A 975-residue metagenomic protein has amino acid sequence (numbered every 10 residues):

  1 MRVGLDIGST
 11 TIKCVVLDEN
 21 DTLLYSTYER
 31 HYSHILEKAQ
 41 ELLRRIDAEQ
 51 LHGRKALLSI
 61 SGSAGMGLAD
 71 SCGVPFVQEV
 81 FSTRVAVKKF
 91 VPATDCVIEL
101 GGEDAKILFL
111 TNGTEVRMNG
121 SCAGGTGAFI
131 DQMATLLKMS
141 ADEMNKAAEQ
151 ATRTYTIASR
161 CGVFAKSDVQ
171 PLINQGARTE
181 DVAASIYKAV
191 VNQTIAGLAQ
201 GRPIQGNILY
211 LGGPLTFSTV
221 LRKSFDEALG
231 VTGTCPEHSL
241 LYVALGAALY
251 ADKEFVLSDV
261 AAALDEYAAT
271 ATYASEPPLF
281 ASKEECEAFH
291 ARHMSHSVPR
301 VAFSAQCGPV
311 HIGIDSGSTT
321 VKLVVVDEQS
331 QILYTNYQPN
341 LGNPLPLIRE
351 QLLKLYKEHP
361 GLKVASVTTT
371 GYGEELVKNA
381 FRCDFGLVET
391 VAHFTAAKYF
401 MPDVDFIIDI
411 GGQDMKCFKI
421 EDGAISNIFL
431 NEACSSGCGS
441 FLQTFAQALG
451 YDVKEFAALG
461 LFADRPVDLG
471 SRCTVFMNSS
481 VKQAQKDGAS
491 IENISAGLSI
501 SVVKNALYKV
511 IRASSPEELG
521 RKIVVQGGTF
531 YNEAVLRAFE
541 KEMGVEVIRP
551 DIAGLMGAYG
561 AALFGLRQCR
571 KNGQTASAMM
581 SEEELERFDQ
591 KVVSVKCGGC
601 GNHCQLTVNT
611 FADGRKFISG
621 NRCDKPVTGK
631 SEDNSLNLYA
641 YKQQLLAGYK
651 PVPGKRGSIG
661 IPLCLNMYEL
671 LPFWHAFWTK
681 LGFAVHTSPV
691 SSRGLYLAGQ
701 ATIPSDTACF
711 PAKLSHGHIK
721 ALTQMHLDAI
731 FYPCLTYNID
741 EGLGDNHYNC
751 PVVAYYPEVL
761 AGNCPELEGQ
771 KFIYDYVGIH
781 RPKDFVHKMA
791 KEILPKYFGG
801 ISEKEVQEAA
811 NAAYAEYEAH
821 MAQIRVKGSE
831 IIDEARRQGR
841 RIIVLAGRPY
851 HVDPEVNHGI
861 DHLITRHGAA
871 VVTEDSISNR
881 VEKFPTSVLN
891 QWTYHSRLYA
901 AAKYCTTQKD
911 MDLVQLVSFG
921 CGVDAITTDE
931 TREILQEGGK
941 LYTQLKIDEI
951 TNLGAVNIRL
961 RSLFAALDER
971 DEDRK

Functional and structural regions predicted by a protein language model:
M1-N20, T94-T111, A302-L333, V404-I420 (+2 more regions): Gly/Thr-rich phosphate-binding beta-strand-loop-beta motif of the actin/hexokinase/Hsp70
G4-R45, E115-V116, G120, I314-K354 (+2 more regions): Short glycine-rich, Thr/Ser-proximal phosphate-binding strand/loop in the N-terminal lobe of ATP-dependent enzymes
H34-I35, N112-R153, L240-V243, L249-K253 (+10 more regions): Glycine-rich phosphate-binding loop plus the immediately following alpha-helix
A64, A199-A228, S239-V243, T370-G373 (+5 more regions): Glycine-rich phosphate-binding loops at beta-strand->alpha-helix junctions
F76-V80, D226-L245, D384-V391, E540-Y559 (+3 more regions): Conserved phosphate-binding/catalytic loops in two-lobed NTP-binding clefts
N119, A123-I130, C434-L442, L449 (+2 more regions): An N-terminal assembly and electron-transfer interface module characteristic of large anaerobic redox and radical
G127-Q132, E237-A271, T395, G439-T444 (+2 more regions): Glycine-rich phosphate-binding/hydrolytic loop that grips phosphoryl groups
V182-G206, A247, A291-R300, G497-G520 (+1 more regions): Phosphate/ATP-binding catalytic cores across multiple sugar-kinase/actin-like superfamilies, primarily ASKHA
